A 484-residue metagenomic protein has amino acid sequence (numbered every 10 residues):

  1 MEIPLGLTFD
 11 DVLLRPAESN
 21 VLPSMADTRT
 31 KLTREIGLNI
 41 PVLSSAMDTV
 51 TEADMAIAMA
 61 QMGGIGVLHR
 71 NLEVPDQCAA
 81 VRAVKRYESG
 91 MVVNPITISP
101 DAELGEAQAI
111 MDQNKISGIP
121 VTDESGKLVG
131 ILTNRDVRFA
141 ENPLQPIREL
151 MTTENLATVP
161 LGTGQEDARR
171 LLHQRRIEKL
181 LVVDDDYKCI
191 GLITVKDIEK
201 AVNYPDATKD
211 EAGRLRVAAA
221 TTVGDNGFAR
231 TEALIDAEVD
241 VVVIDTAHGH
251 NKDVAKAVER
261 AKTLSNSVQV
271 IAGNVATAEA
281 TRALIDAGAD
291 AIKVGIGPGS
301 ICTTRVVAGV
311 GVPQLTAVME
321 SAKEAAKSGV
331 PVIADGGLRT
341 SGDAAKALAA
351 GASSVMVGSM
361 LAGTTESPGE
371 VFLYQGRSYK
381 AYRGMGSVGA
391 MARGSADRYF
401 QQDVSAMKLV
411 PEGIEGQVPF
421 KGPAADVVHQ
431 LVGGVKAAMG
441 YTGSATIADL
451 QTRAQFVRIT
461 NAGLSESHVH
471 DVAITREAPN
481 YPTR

Functional and structural regions predicted by a protein language model:
M1-N20, I98-S99, P160, R170 (+4 more regions): Alpha/beta catalytic cores of nucleotide-metabolism and tRNA/nucleoside-modifying enzymes
S24, E73-R82, A140-L144, K188-T208 (+5 more regions): Active-site-adjacent beta->alpha loops and helix N-cap segments on the catalytic face of soluble alpha/beta enzymes
S24-N39, S45-M47, D76-Q113, V121-D123 (+5 more regions): Bateman/CBS regulatory modules and CBS-like beta-alpha motifs in cytosolic regions of diverse proteins
G37-S44, G90-P95, E154, D210-A220 (+3 more regions): Short beta-strand/loop segments at the ligand-binding rim of alpha/beta enzyme cores
D54-I57, A229-A237, V270, A276-V294 (+2 more regions): Catalytic cores of alpha/beta
Q61-D76, D185, V239-N251, D290-A308 (+1 more regions): Glycine-rich phosphate-binding active-site loops on the catalytic face of alpha/beta enzymes
V67-N71, T97-I98, G118-P120, T158-P160 (+6 more regions): Catalytic beta/alpha-barrel core
L68-E73, I116, P120, K127-P143 (+4 more regions): Short beta->alpha transition motifs characteristic of CBS
